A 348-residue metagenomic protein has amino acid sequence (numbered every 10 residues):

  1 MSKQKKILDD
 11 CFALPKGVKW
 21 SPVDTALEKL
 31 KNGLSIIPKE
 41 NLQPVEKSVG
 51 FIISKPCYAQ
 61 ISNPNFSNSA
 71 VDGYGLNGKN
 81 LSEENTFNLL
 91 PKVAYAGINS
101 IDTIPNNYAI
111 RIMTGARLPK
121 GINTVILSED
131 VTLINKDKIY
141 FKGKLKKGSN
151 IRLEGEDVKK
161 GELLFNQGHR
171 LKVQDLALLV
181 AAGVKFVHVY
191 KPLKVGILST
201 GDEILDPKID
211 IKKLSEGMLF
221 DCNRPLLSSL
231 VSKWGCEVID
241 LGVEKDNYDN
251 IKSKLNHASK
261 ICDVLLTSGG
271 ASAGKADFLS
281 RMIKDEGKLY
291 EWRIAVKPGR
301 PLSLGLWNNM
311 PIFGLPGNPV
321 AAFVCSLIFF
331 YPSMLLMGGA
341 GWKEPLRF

Functional and structural regions predicted by a protein language model:
M1-D24, H188-L315, P319-A322: Helix-rich terminal scaffold detector
K5-S21, Y74-D240: Short, glycine/charged-enriched hinge/interface segments at domain edges or termini
G17-L27, I36, N41-E46, G50 (+6 more regions): Flexible glycine/proline-rich
K19-L27, N41, V45, S67 (+13 more regions): Generic structural signal for well-ordered, non-membrane alpha-helical segments in soluble metabolic enzymes
E28-K39, S54, Y58, E156 (+11 more regions): Generic secondary-structure signature for well-ordered alpha-helical cores
K39-N88: Translation machinery proteins
Q60-S62, A94-N99, P316: A short glycine/serine-rich beta->alpha loop
T124-L133, M282-L289, P332: A glycine- and small-aliphatic-rich helix-loop capping segment at beta-alpha/alpha-beta transitions that lines
